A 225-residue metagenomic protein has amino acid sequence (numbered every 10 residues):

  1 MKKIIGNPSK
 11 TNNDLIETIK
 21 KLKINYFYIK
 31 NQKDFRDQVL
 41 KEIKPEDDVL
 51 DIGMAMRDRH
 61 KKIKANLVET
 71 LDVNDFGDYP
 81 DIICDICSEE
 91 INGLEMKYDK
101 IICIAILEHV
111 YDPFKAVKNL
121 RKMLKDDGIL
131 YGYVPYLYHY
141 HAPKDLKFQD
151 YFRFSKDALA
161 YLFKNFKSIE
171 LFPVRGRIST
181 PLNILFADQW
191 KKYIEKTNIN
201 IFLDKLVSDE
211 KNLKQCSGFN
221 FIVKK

Functional and structural regions predicted by a protein language model:
M1-M96, K100, L213-F219: Conserved N-terminal segment of class I S-adenosyl-L-methionine
D47, D127-G128: Surface-exposed loop/turn positions
D51, C103, G132: Redox-cofactor binding/interface segments in oxidoreductases and associated redox assembly factors
E89, I104, L146-K147: Conserved short-loop catalytic and cofactor-binding motifs
K100-I106: A short beta-strand submotif of the Rossmann-like class I SAM-dependent methyltransferase core that lines
I106-L107, Y136: Hydrophobic adenine-recognition pocket in adenosine-nucleotide-binding enzymes
V110-Y111, L124-D126: Helix-to-beta-strand junctions that scaffold the AdoMet/dcAdoMet cofactor pocket in Class I SAM-dependent enzymes
F114-K115, N119-R121, I129-K225: S-adenosyl-L-methionine-dependent methyltransferase catalytic module, highlighting the catalytic core
